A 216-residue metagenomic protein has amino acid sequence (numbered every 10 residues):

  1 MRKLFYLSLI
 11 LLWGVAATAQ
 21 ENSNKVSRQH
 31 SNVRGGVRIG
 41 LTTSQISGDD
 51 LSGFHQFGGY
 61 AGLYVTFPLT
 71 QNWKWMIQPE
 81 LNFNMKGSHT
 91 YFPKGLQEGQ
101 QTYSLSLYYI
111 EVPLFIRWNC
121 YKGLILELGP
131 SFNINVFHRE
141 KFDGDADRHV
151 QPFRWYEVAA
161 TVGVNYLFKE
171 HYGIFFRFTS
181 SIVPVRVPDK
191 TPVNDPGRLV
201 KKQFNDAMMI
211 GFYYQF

Functional and structural regions predicted by a protein language model:
M1-H30: Cleavable N-terminal export/targeting peptides
E21-V33, L69-W75, G123: Short loop/turn motifs that connect adjacent beta-strands in outer-membrane beta-barrel proteins
Q29-V33, G53-G59, S106-I110, R154-A160 (+1 more regions): Residues that define the transmembrane beta-barrel architecture of outer-membrane proteins
V37-L41, A61-F67, L81-F83, I110-C120 (+4 more regions): Residues on the lipid-exposed face of transmembrane beta-strands in outer-membrane beta-barrel proteins
T42-A61: Surface-exposed strand-loop-strand hairpins of Gram-negative outer-membrane beta-barrel proteins
I46-S52, M85-Y108, V136-R154, P184-K202: Flexible, solvent-exposed loop segments that connect beta-strands
N72-W75, L124-L126, E170-F176: Repeated loop/turn-to-beta-strand initiation elements of outer-membrane beta-barrel proteins
H149-F216: Predominantly the C-terminal beta-signal and adjacent terminal strand-loop region of outer-membrane beta-barrel
